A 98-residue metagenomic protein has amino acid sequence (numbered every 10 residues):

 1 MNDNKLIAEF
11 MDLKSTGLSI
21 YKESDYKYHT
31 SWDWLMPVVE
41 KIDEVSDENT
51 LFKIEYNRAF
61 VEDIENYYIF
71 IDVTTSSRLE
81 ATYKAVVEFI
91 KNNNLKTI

Functional and structural regions predicted by a protein language model:
M1-I98: Glycine-rich anion-binding surface patch
